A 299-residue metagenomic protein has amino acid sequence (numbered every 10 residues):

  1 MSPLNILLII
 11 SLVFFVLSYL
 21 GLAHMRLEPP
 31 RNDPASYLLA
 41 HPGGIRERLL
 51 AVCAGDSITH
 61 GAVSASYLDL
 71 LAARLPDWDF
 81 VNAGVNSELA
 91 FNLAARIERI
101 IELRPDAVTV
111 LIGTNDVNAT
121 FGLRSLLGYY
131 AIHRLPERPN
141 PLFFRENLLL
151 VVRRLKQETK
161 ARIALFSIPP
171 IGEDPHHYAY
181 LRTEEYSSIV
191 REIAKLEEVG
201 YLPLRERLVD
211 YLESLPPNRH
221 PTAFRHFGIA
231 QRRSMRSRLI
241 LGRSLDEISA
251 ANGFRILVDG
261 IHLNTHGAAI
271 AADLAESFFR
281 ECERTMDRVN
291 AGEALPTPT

Functional and structural regions predicted by a protein language model:
M1-V13: N-terminal Sec-pathway targeting helices
S11-V16, L263: Alpha-helical membrane-embedded segments
Y19-A107, R284, R288: Serine-esterase "nucleophile elbow" of acetyl-processing enzymes
I45, L70-R74, N92-P298: Alpha-helical cap/lid subdomain in secreted, periplasmic, or secretory-pathway luminal O-acyl-processing enzymes
